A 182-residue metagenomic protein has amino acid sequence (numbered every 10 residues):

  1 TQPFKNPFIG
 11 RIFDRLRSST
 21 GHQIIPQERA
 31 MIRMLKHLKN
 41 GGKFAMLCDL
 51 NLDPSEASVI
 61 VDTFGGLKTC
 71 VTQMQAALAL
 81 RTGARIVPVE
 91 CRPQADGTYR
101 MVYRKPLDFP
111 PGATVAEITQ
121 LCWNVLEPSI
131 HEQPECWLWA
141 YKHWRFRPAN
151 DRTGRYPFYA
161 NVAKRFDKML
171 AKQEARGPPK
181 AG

Functional and structural regions predicted by a protein language model:
T1-E28: Membrane-interfacial amphipathic helices and adjacent loop/beta segments that form the lipid-substrate binding surface
E28-G182: Non-catalytic C-terminal accessory region of glycerolipid acyltransferases and related lyso-lipid remodeling enzymes
